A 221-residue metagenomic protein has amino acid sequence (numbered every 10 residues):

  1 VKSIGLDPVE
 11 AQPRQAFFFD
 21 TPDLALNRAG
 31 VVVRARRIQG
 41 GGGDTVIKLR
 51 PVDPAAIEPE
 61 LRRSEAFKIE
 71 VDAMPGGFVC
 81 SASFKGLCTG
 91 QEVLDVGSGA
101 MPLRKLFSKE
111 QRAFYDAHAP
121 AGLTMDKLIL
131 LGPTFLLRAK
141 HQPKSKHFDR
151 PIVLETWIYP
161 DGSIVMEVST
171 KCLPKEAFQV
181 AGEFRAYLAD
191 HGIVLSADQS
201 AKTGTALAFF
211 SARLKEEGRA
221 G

Functional and structural regions predicted by a protein language model:
V1-G221: Phosphate-end processing signature that detects enzymes handling 5′-triphosphorylated RNA and polyphosphate
